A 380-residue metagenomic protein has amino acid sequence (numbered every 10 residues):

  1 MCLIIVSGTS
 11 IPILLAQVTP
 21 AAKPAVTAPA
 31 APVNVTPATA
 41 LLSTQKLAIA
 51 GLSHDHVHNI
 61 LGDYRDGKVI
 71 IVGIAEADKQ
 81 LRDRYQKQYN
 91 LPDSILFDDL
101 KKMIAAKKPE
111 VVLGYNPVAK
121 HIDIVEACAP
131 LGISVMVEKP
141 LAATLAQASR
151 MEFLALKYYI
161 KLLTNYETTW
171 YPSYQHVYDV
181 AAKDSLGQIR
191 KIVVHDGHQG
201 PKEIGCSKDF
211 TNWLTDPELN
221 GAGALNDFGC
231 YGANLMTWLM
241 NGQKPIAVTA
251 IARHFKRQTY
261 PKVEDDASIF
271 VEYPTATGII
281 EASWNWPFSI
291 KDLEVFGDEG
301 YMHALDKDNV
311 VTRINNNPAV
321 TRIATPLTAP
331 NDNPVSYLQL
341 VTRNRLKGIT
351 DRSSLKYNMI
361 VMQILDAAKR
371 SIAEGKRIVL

Functional and structural regions predicted by a protein language model:
M1-I13: Bacterial N-terminal signal peptides
V18-L41, V111-L113, V341-L380: C-terminal helix-rich "cap/oligomerization" subdomain common to oxidoreductases
P20-Y89: N-terminal Rossmann-like dinucleotide-binding module
A28-A31, G232-N309, S336-I349, A367: Contiguous beta-strand/loop segments that form the cofactor/metal-binding neighborhood of enzyme cores
I49, V137, L162-T164, A304: Hydrophobic residues in well-ordered beta-strands that form the structural core
Y89-L154: Beta-loop-alpha module in the N-terminal Rossmann-like domain of NAD(P)-dependent dehydrogenases, especially those
R150-T168, R190: Rossmann-fold dehydrogenase core element
T169-T259, G375: Predominantly a Rossmann-like dinucleotide-binding segment in NAD(P)-dependent oxidoreductases
